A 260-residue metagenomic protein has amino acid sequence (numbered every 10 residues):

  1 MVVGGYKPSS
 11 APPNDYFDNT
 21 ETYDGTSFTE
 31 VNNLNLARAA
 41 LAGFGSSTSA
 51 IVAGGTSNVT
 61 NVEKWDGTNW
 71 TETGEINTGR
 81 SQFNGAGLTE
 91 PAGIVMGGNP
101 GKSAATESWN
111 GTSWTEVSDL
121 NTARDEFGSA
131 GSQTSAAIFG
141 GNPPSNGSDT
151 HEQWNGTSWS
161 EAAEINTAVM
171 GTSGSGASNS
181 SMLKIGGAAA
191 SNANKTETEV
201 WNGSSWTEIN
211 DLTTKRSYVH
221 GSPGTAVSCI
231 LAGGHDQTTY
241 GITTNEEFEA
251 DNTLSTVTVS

Functional and structural regions predicted by a protein language model:
M1-S260: Polar, enzyme-active/binding microenvironments
